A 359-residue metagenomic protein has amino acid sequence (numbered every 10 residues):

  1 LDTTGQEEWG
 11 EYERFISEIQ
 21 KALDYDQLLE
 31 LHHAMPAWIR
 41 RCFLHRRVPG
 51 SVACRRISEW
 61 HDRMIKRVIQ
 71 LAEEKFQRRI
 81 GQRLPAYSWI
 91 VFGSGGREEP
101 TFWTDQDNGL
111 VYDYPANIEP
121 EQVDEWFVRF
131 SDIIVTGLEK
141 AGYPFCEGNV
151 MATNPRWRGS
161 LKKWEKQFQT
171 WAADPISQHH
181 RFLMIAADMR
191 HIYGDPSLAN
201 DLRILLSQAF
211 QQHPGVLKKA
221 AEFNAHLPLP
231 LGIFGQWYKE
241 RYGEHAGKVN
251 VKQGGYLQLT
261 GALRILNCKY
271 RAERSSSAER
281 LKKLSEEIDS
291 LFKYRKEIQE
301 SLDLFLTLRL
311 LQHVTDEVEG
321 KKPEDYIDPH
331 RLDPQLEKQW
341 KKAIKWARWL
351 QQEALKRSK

Functional and structural regions predicted by a protein language model:
L1-E7: A glycine-centered beta-loop-beta connector
E8-C54, L332-R348: Long, non-coiled-coil amphipathic alpha-helical linker/lever segments that couple catalytic cores to other domains
E18, L31-C42, A53-K75, R79-A86 (+3 more regions): Conserved catalytic core of two-metal-ion nucleotidyltransferases
C42-R47, P115, K269, A354 (+1 more regions): Secondary-structure edge/capping motif, primarily at the C-terminal ends of alpha-helices and the immediately following
L44-R55, Y112-E121, Y242-K248, D289-S290 (+1 more regions): Glycine- and acidic
M64-L71, K75, D105, I133 (+6 more regions): Generic, well-ordered alpha-helical scaffold segments in large soluble proteins
S88-G93, R97-E125: Catalytic metal-binding acidic patch
I204-K359: Conserved nucleotidyltransferase catalytic core and NTase-mimicking acidic/glycine-rich helix/loop elements in nucleic
